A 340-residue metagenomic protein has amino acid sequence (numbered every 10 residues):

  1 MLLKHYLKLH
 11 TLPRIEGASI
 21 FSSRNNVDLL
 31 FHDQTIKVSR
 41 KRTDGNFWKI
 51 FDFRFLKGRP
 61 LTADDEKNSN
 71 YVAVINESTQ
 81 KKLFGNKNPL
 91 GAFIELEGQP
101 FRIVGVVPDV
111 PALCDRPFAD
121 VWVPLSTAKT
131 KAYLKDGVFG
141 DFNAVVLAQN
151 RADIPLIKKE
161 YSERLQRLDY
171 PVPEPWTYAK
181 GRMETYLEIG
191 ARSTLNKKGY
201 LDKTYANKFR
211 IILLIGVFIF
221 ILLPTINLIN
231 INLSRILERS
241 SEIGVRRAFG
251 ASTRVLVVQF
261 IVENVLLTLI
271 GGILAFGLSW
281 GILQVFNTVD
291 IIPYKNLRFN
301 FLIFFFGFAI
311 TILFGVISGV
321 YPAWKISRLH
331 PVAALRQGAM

Functional and structural regions predicted by a protein language model:
M1, L9, I15-A18, W48 (+11 more regions): Generic structural signal for small/hydrophobic residues in well-ordered secondary structure, especially within
M1-N88, L96-F101, T288: Structured, solvent-exposed hinge/loop segments at the ends of secondary-structure elements
N46-P60, Y71-L201: Mid-to-C-terminal secondary-structure elements that act as membrane-proximal/extracytoplasmic interface segments
D202-S241: Hydrophobic alpha-helical transmembrane segments of multi-pass inner-membrane transport and secretion
I211, V255, F299-G307: Residue-level signature of transmembrane alpha-helical entry/exit and packing/kink sites in multi-pass membrane
L222, I226, L233, S241-N287 (+3 more regions): Transmembrane alpha-helical interface segments in multi-pass membrane proteins
T288-Y294: Membrane-interface helix termini and inter-helical loops of multi-pass transporters
L302-M340: C-terminal membrane-exit region of the final transmembrane helix in multipass inner-membrane proteins
